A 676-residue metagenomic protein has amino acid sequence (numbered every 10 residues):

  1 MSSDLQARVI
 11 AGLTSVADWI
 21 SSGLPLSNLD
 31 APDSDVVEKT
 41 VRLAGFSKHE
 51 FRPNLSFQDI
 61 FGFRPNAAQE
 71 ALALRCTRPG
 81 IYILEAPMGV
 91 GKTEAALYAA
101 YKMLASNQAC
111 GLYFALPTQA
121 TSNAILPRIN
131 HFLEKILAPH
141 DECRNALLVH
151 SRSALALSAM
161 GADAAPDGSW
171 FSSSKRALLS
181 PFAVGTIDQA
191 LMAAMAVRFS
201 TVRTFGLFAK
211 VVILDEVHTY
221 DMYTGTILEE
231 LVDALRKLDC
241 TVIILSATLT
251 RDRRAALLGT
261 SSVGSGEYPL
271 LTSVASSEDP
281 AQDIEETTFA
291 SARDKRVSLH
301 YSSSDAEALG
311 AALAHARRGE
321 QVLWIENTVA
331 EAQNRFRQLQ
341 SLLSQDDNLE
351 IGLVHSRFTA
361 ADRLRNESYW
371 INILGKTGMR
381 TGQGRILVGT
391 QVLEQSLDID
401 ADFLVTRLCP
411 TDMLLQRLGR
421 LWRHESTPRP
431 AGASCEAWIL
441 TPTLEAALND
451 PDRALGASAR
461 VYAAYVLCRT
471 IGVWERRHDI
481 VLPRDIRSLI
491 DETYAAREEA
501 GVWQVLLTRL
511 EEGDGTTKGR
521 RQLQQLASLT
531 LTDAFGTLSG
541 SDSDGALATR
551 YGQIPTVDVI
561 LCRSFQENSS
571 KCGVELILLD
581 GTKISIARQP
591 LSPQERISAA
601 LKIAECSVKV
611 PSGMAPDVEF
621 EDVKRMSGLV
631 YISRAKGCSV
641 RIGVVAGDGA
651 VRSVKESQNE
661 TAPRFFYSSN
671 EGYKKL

Functional and structural regions predicted by a protein language model:
M1-L55, A635-G637: N-terminal accessory nucleic-acid engagement/regulatory domains that precede and modulate ATP-driven motor cores
R52-E85: Conserved pre-motif I regulatory segment
R78-A100: Walker A/P-loop
C110-E134, H150-S153, L249-R253, V329: Conserved Walker A/P-loop ATP-binding site and its immediately adjacent core in helicase/helicase-like ATPase domains
L137-A196: Inter-Walker segment of RecA-like/P-loop motor cores
F205-V211, V217-E286: Post-DEXD/H (motif II) to motif III coupling segment of the RecA-like Helicase ATP-binding lobe
R254, G310-A311, R317-R380, A401 (+1 more regions): C-terminal helicase lobe and adjacent C-terminal extensions/tails of nucleic-acid helicase motors
G264-F336: Conserved interdomain linker/interface between the two RecA-like ATPase lobes of SF2 helicase motors
